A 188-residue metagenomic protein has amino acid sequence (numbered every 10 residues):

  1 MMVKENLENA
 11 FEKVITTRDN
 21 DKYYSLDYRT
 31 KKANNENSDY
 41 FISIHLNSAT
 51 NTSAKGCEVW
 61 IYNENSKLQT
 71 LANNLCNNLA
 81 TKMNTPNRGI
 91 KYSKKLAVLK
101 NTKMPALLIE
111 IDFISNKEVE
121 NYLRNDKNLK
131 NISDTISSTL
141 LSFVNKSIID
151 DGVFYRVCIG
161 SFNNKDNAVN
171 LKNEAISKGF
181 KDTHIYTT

Functional and structural regions predicted by a protein language model:
M1-D150: Active-site-proximal helix/loop segments of hydrolytic enzymes
I148-T188: Solvent-exposed beta-strand motifs enriched in subsets of small alpha/beta binding domains, especially certain
